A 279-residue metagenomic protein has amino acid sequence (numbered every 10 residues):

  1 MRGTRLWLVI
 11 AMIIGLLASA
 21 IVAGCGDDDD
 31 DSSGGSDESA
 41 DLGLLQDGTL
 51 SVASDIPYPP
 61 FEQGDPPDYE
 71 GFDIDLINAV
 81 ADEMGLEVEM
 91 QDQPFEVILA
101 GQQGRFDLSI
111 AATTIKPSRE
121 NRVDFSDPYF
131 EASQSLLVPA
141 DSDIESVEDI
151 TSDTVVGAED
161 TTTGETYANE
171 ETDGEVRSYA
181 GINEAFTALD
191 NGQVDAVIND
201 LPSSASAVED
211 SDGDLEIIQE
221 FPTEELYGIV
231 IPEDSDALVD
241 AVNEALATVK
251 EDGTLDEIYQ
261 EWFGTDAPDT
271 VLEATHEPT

Functional and structural regions predicted by a protein language model:
S19-G24: C-terminal motif of bacterial Sec signal peptides marking the signal peptidase cleavage site
G26, I74-E83, D160-T162, G228-A267: Extended ligand-binding regions for polar small-molecule ligands
D27-G34, A40, T163-Y179, I217 (+1 more regions): Ligand-binding clefts/hinges and TM-proximal coupling segments of bilobed small-molecule sensing domains
D37-A112: Extracytoplasmic small-molecule ligand-binding "clamshell" domains of the periplasmic binding protein/Venus flytrap
I56, F130-V138, A205, E209-L246 (+1 more regions): Periplasmic-binding protein-like
I56-P59, Y69-D82, T113-T114, S133-T187 (+4 more regions): Bilobed "Venus flytrap"/periplasmic-binding protein-like clamshell domains and structurally analogous long
E87-D149: Acidic, polar ligand-binding/catalytic clefts
E96-V97, T113-R122, N169, D195-E224: A ligand-binding cleft/hinge motif common to bilobed small-molecule-binding domains
